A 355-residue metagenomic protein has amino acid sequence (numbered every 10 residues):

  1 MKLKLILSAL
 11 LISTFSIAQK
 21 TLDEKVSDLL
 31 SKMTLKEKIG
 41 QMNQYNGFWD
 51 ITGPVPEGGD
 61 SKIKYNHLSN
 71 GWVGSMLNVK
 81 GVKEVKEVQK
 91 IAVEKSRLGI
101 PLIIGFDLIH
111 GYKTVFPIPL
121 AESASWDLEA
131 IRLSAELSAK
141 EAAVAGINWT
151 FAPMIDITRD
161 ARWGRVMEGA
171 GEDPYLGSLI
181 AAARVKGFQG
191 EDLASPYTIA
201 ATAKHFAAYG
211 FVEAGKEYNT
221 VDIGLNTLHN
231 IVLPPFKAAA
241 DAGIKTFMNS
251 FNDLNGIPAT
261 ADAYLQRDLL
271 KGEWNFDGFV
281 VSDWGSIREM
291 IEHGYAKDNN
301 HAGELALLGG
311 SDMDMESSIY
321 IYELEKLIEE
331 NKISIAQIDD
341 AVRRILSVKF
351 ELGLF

Functional and structural regions predicted by a protein language model:
M1-T21: Bacterial Sec-dependent N-terminal signal peptides
Q19-F355: Glycoside hydrolase catalytic-domain context in secreted enzymes
